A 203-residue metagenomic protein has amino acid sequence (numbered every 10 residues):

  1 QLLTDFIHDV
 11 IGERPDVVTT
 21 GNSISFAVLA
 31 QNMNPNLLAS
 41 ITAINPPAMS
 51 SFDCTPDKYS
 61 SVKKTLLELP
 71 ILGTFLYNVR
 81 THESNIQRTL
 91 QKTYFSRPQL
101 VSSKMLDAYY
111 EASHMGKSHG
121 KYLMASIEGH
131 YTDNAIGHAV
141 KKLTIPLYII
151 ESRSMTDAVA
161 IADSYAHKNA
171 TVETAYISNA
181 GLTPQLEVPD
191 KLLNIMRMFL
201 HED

Functional and structural regions predicted by a protein language model:
Q1-V18, N194: Active-site loop/oxyanion-hole signature of alpha/beta-hydrolase fold enzymes
H8-E13, P35-N36, T144-I145: Active-site acidic short loop of glycosyltransferases
V17-T20, I44: Short beta-strand immediately N-terminal to the catalytic nucleophile in serine-hydrolase-like folds
T19-L29: Glycine-rich nucleophile elbow surrounding the catalytic serine of serine-hydrolase chemistry
N32, L38-F75: Flexible "cap/lid" loop of the alpha/beta hydrolase fold
F52-T55, N78-K141: Conserved alpha/beta-hydrolase catalytic His-Asp/Glu region
K142-A180, V188: Conserved loop-alpha-helix segment in the C-terminal half of the alpha/beta-hydrolase fold that carries the catalytic
Q185-H201: Post-His helix in hydrolase/transferase enzymes
